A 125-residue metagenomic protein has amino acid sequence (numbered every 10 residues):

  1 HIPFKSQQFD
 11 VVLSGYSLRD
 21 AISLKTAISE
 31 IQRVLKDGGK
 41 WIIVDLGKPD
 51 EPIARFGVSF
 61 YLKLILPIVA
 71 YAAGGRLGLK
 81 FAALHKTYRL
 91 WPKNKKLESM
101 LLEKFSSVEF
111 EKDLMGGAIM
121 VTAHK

Functional and structural regions predicted by a protein language model:
H1-V12: A short acidic, Gly/Pro-enriched loop at the edge of an enzyme's catalytic core that lines a small-molecule cofactor
D10-L24, G47: A short SAM/SAH-binding and catalytic strip from SAM-dependent methyltransferases
R19-S23, R89-P92, A118: Residue-level signal for the nucleotide or nucleotide-sugar donor/cofactor binding architecture
K25-K40: A short glycine-rich, Lys/Arg-flanked "PGG" loop and its adjoining helix->strand segment in the class I
V44-M100, K104: C-terminal alpha-helical "lid/dimerization" subdomain adjacent to the S-adenosyl-L-methionine
E98, K104-K125: Core SAM-dependent methyltransferase catalytic element
